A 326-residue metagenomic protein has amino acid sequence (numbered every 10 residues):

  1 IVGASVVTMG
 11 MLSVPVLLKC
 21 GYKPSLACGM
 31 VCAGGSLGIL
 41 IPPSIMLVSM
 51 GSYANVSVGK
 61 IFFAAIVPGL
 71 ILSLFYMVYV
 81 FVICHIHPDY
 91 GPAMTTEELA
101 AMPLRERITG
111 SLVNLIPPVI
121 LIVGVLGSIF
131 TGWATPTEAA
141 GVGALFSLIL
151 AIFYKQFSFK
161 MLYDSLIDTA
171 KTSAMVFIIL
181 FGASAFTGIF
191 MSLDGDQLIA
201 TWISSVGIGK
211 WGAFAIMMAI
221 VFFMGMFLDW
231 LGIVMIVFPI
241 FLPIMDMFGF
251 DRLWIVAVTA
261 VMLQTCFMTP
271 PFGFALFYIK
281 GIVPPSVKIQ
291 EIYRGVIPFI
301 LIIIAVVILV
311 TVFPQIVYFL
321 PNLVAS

Functional and structural regions predicted by a protein language model:
I1-M9, L37-P42, W133-A134, L166 (+3 more regions): Short helix-coil transition sites and intra-membrane helix breaks within transmembrane domains of multi-pass
I1-S49, W230-A260: Hydrophobic transmembrane alpha-helices that form the pore/transport pathway of multi-pass ion and small-solute
C20-L26, V113-P118, A170-V176, T201-M218 (+2 more regions): Membrane-interfacial loop-to-helix junctions in multi-pass transporters
A27-L47, A64-Y79, V261-F272, G295-F313: Membrane-embedded alpha-helical segments of transport systems, primarily multispan ion/solute transporters
S36, L47-Y53, I122-G127, L148-I152 (+5 more regions): Alpha-helical transmembrane segments of multipass membrane proteins
Y53, K60-K171, F277-P298, I304 (+1 more regions): Long, contiguous bundles of hydrophobic transmembrane helices that form the permeation core of multi-pass
T137, D164-G195, F214-A215, A219-F222: Core transmembrane alpha-helical segments of multi-pass membrane transporters/permeases
A219, F227-W230, V234-M235, I244-S326: C-terminal transmembrane helix pair
